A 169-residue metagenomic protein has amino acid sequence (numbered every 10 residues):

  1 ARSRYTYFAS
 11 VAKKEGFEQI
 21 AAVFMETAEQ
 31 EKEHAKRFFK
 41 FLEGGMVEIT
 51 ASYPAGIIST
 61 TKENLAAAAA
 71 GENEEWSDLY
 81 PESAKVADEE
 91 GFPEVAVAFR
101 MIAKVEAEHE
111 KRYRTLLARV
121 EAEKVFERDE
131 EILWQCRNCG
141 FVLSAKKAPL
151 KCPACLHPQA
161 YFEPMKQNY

Functional and structural regions predicted by a protein language model:
A1-Y169: Non-heme di-metal
